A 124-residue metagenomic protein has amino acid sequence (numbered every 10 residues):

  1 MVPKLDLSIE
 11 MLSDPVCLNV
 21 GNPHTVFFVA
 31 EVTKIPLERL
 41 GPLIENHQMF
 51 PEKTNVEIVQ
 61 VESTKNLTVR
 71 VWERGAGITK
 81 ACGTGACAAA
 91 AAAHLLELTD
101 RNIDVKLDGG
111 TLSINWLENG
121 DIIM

Functional and structural regions predicted by a protein language model:
M1-A81, A90-I123: Active-site proximal loop and beta-alpha junction motif in alpha/beta enzyme cores
A86-A88: Conserved acetyl-CoA-binding loop-helix of GNAT-fold acetyltransferases
